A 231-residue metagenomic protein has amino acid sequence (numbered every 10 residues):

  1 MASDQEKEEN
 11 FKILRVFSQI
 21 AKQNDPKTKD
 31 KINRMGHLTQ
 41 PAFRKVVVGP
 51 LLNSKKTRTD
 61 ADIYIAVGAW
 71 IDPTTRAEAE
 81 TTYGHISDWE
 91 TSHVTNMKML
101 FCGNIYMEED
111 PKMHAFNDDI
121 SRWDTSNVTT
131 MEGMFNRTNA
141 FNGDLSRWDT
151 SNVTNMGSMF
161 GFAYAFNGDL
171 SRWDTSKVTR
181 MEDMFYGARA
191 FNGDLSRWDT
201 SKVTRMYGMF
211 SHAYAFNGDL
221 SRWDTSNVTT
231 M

Functional and structural regions predicted by a protein language model:
M1-Q23: Extended intrinsically disordered, low-complexity segments enriched in serine/proline/acidic residues
V16, A21-D25, K29-T230: Negatively charged
